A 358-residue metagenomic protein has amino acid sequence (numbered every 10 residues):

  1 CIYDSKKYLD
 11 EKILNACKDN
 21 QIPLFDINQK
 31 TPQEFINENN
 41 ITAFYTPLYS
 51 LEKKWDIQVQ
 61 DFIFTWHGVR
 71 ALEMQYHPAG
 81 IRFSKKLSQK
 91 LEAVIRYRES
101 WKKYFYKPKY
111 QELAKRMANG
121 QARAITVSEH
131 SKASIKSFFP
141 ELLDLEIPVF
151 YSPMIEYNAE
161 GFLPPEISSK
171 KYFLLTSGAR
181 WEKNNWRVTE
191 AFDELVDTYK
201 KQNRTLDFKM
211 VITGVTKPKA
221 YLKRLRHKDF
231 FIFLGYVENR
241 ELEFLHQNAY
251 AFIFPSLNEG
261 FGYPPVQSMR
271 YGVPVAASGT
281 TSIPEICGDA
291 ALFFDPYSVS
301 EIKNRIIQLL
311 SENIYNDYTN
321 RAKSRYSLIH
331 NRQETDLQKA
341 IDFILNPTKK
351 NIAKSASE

Functional and structural regions predicted by a protein language model:
C1-E358: Carbohydrate transferase catalytic cores enriched for Leloir-type hexosyltransferases
